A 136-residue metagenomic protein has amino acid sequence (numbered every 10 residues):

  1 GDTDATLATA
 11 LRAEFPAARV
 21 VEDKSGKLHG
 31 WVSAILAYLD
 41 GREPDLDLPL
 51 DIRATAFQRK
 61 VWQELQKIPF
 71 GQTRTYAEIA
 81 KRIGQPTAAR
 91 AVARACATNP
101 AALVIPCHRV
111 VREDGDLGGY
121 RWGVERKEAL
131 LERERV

Functional and structural regions predicted by a protein language model:
G1-P86, E134-V136: Basic nucleic-acid-binding alpha-helical/helix-turn surface characteristic of O6-alkylguanine DNA
T3, T73, P86, A95 (+2 more regions): Gly/Ser/Thr-rich beta-alpha loop segments that engage phosphate groups in nucleotides
P69, P100-L103: Histidine- and aromatic-rich ligand-binding microenvironments
P86-A89, L130: LysM (lysin motif) carbohydrate-binding repeats in extracellular/periplasmic proteins that recognize
A89-N99: Regulatory, non-catalytic segments
L103-V110: Short Lys/Arg-enriched helix C-cap and helix-to-coil transition segments that create basic nucleic-acid-contact patches
E113-V136: …primarily DNA-binding HTH/wHTH and HhH modules…
